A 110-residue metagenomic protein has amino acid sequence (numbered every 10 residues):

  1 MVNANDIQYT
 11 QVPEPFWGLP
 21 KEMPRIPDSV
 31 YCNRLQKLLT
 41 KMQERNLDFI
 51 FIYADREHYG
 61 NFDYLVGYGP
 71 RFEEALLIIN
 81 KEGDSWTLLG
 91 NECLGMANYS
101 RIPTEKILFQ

Functional and structural regions predicted by a protein language model:
V2-Q110: N-terminal accessory/capping or targeting/presequence segment of soluble
